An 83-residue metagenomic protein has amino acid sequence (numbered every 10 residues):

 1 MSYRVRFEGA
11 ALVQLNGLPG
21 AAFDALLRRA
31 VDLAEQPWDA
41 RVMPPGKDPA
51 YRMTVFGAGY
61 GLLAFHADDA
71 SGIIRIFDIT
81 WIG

Functional and structural regions predicted by a protein language model:
M1-A30, T80: Arg/Lys-rich, positively charged N-terminal/basic patches that mediate binding to nucleic acids
M1-R4, L12-V13, T54-G83: Enriched for short, Lys/Arg-rich terminal
L15-G17, P44-G46, H66: Short histidine-centered beta-strand/loop micro-motifs that create catalytic or ligand/metal-coordination sites
G20, R28, E35, A64-F65: Generic detector of low-complexity/intrinsically disordered segments and short hydrophobic N-terminal stretches
A25-L26, P49, G72: Short alpha-helical segments used as structural interaction elements across diverse proteins
V31-G57: A short, surface-exposed loop/turn module that caps and links secondary-structure elements
